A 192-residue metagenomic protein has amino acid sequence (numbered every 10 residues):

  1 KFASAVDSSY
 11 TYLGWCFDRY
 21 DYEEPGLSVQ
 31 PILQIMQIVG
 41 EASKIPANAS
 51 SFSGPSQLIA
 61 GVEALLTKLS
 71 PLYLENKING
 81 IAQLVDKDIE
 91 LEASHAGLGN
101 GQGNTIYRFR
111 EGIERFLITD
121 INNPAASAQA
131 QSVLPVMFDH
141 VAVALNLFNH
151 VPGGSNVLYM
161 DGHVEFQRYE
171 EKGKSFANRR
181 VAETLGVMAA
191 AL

Functional and structural regions predicted by a protein language model:
S4-S8, L13-D139: Acidic, glycine-rich loop-and-strand cores that form catalytic or ligand-binding grooves in diverse globular domains
E111-L192: C-terminal accessory segments of extracellular proteins
